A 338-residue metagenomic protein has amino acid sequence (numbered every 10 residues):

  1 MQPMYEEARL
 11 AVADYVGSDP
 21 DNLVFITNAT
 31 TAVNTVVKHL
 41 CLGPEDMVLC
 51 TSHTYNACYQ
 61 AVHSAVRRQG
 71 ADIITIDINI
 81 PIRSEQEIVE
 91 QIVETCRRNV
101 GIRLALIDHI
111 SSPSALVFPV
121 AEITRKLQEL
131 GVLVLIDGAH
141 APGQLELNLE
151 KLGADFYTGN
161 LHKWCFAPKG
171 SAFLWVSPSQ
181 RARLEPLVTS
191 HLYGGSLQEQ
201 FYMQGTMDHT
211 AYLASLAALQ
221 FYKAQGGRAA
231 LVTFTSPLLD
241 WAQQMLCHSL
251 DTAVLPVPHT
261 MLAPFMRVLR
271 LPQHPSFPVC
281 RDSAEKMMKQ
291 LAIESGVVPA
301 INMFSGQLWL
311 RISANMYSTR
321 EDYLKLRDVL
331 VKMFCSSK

Functional and structural regions predicted by a protein language model:
M1-K338: Pyridoxal 5′-phosphate
